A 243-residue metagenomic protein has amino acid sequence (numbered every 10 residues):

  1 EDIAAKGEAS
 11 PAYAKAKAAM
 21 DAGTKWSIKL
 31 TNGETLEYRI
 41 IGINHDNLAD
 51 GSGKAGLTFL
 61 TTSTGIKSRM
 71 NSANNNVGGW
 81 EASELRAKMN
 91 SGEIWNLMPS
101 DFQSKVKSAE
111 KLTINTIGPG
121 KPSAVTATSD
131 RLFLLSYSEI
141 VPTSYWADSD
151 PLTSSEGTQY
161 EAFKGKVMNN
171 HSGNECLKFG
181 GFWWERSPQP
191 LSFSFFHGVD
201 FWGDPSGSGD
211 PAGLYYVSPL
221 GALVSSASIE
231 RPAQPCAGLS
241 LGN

Functional and structural regions predicted by a protein language model:
E1-N243: Collagenous Gly-X-Y triple-helix signature in extracellular proteins
